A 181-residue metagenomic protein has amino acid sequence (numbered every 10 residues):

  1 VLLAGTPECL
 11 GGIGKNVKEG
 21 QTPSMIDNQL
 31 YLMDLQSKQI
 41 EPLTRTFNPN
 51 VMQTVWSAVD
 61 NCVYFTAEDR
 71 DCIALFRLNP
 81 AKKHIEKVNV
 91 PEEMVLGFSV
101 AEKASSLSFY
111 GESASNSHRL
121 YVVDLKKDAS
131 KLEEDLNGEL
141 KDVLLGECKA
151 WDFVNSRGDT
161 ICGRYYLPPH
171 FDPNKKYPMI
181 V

Functional and structural regions predicted by a protein language model:
L3-Y31, P42-V51, F65-F76, P91-E93 (+1 more regions): A flexible loop/linker signature enriched in serine peptidases of the S9 family
A4, T66, I73, I85-K175: Non-catalytic accessory segments flanking enzyme active sites
D34-K38, N79-K83, D124-D128: Short loop/turn segments that connect beta-strands within beta-propeller blades
K38-R45, K83-V88: Blade-edge beta-strand/turn elements of extracellular beta-propeller and related beta-sheet repeat scaffolds
W56-A58, V100: Residue-level recognition of a conserved intra-blade site in WD40 beta-propeller repeats
P178-I180: Hydrophobic beta-strand anchors of alpha/beta hydrolase catalytic cores
